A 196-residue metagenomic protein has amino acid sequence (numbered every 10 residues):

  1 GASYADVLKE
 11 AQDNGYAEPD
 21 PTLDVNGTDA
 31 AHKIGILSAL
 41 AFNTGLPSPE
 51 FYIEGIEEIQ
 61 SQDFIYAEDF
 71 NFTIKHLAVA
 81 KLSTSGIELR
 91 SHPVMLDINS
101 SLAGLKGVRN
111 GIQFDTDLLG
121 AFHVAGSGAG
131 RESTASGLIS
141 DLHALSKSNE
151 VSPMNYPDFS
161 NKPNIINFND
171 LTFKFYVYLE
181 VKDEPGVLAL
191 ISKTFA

Functional and structural regions predicted by a protein language model:
G1-A2: Adenosine-phosphate binding glycine-rich loop
A5-G104, R109-G111: Substrate-binding/catalytic subdomain of NAD(P)-dependent oxidoreductase enzymes
N26-A30, G128-D141: Conserved phosphate/anionic-ligand binding catalytic regions in large, soluble enzymes, centered on
I56, G120-F122, G126-E132: Glycine-rich phosphate/pyrophosphate-binding beta-alpha loops
K75-H76, R90, Q113-D115, H123-A125 (+1 more regions): Structured core elements
L102, V124-G126, S136, L190: Short conserved micro-motifs at the rims of enzyme active sites and ligand-binding pockets
F114-L118, F168-L171: Short, flexible turn/loop "capping" segments at secondary-structure junctions
G137, L142-A196: A conserved regulatory-domain signal marking ACT and ACT-like small-molecule sensing domains and adjacent regulatory
